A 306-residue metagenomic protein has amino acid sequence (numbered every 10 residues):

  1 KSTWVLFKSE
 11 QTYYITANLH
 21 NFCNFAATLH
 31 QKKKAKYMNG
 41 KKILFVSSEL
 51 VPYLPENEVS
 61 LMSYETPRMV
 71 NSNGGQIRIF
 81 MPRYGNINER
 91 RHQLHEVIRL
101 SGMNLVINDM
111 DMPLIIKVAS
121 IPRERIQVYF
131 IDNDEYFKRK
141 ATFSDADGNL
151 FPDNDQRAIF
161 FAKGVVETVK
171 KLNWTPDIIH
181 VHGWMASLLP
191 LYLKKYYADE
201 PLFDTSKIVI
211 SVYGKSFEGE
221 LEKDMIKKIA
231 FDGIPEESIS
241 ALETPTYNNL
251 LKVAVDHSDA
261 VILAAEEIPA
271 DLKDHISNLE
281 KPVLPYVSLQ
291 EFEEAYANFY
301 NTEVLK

Functional and structural regions predicted by a protein language model:
S9-Q11: Cationic, low-complexity basic patches in intrinsically disordered or flexible, solvent-exposed regions
L19-F25, Q31: Short hydrophobic targeting helices and cationic amphipathic motifs that mediate membrane/organellar targeting
N24, Y37-K306: Catalytic cores of nucleotide-sugar-dependent glycosyltransferases that transfer UDP/GDP/TDP-activated
